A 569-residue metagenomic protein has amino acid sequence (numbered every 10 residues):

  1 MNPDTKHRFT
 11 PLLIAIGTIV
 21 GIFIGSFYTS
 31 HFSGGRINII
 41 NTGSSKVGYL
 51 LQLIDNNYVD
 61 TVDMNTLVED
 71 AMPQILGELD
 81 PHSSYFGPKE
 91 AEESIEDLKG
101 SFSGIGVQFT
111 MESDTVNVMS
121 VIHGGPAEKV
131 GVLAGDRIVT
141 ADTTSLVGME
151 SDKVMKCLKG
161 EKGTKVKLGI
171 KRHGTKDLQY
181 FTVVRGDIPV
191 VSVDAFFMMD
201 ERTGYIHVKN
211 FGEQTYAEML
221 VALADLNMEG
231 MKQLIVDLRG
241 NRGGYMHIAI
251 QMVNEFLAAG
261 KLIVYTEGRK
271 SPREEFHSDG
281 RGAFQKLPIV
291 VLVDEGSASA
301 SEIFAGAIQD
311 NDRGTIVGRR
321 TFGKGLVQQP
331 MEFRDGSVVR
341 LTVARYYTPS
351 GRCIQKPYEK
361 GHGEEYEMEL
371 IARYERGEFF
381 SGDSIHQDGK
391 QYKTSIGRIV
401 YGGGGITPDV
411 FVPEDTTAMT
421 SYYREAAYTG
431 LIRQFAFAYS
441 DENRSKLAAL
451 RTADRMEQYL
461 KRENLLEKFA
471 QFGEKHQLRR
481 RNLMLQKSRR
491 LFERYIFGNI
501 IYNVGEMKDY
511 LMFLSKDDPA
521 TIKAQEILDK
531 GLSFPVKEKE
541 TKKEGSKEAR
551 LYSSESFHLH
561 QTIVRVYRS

Functional and structural regions predicted by a protein language model:
M1-R8: Short, Lys/Arg-rich N-terminal segment immediately upstream of the first membrane anchor
N2, V20, H31-G43, V47 (+7 more regions): Cleft-lining beta-strand/loop regions that shape enzyme active-site pockets
P11-F27: Hydrophobic membrane-insertion alpha-helices, especially the h-region of bacterial N-terminal signal peptides
Q52-N57, T61, D70, Q74-E78 (+24 more regions): Structured segments of extracytoplasmic/periplasmic soluble domains in secreted or envelope-associated proteins
Y58-M119, K165-A195, S515-Q525, S533-K543: Extended, small/polar residue-biased N-terminal targeting/export presequences and adjacent propeptide/linker tracts
A300, D312, G323-H386: Polar, glycine-rich mid-to-C-terminal structural blocks that act as macromolecule-binding/assembly scaffolds
C353-I354, Y358-H560, Y567-S569: Conserved functional hotspot residues or short segments at active or partner-binding sites across diverse domains
